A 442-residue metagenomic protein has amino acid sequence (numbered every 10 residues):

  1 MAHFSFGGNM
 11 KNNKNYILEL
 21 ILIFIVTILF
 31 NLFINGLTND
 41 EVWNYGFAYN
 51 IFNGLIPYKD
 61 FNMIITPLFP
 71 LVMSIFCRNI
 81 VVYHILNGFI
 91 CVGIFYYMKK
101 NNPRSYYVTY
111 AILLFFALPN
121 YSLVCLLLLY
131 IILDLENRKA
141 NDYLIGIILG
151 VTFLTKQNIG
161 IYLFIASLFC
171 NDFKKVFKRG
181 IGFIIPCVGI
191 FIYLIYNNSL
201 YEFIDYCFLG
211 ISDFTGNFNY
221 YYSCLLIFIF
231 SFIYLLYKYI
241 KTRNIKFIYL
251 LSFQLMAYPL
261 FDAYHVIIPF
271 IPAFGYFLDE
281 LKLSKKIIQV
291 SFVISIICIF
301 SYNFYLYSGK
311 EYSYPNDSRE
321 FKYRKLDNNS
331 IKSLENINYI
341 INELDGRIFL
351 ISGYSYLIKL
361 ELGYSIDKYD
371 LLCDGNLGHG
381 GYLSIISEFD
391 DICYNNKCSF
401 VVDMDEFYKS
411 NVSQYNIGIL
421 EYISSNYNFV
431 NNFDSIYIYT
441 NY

Functional and structural regions predicted by a protein language model:
K11, Y162-I184, G210, L281-L283: Perimembrane helix-loop-helix junctions
E19-V26, D172-L194, F230-S231, Q289-C298: Hydrophobic alpha-helical membrane-interfacial segments at the cytosolic entry of transmembrane helices
W43-N53, K59-V81, I85: Short hydrophobic/aromatic helix or loop-helix immediately within or flanking a transmembrane segment in polytopic
I64, G309-L377, Y394-N411, F433-Y439: Short periplasmic/luminal acceptor-recognition loop of GT-C membrane glycosyltransferases, typified by
V81-V108, L235-L236: Transmembrane-helix motifs of polytopic, lipid-linked glycan transferases
Y97, L123-L149, A273-Y276: Specific aromatic-rich, kink-prone transmembrane helix
I112-L113, D142-Q157, L163-L168, I185 (+1 more regions): Membrane-interface alpha helices of multi-pass inner-membrane proteins
I161-Y162, L255, F261-F292: Hydrophobic/aromatic-rich transmembrane helices and adjacent perimembrane loops
